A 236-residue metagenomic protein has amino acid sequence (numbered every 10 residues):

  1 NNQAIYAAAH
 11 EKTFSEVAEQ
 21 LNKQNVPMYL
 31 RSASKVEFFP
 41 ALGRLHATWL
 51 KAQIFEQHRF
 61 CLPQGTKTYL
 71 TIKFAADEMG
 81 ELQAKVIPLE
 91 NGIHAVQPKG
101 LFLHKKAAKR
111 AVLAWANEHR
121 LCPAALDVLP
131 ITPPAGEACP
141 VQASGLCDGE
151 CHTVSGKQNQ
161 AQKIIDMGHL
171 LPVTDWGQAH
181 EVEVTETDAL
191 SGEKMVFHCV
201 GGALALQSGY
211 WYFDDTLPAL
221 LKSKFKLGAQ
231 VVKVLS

Functional and structural regions predicted by a protein language model:
N1-S236: Acidic, glycine-enriched active-site microenvironments
